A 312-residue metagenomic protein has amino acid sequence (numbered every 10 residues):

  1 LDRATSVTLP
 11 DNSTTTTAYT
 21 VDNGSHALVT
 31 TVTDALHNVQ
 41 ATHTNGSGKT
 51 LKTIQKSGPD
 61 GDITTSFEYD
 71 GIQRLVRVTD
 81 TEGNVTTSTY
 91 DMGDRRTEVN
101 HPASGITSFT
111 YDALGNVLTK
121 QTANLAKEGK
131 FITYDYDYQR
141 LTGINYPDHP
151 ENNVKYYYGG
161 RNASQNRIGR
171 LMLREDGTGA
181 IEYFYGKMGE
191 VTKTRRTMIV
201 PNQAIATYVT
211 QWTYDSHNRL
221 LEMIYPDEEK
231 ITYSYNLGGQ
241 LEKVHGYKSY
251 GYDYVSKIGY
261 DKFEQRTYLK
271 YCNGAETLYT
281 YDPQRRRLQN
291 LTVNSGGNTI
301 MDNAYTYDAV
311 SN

Functional and structural regions predicted by a protein language model:
L1-Y271, A275-N312: Beta-strand elements of repeat-based all-beta scaffolds
